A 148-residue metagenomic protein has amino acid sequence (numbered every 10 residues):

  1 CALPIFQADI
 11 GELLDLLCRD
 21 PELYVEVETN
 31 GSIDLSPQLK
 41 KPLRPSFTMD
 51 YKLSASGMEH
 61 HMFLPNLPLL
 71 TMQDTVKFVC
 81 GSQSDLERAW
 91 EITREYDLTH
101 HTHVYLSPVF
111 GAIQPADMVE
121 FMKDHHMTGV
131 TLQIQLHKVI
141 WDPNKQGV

Functional and structural regions predicted by a protein language model:
C1-L3: Short, small-residue-biased leader/transition segments that mark boundaries at the very start of proteins
I5-V148: Conserved AdoMet/S-adenosylmethionine-binding subsite of the radical SAM
